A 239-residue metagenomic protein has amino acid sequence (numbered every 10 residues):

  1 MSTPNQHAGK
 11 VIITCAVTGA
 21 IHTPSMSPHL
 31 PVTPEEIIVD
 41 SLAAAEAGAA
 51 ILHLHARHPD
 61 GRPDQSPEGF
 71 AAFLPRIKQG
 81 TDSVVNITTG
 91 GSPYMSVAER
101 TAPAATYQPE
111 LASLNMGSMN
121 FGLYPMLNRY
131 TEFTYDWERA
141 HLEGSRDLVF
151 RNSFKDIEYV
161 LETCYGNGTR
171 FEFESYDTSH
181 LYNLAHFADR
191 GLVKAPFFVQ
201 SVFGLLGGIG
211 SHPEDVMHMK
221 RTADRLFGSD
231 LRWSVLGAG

Functional and structural regions predicted by a protein language model:
T3-H29, T131-W137: N-terminal small/glycine-rich loop or linker at the start of catalytic domains across soluble metabolic enzymes
H7-I13, G48-A50, Q79-V85, Q108-E110 (+3 more regions): Short, well-ordered coil/turn segments that N-cap beta-strands
C15, P63-I87, V160, C164 (+1 more regions): Alpha-helix-loop-beta-strand connector modules within alpha/beta enzyme cores
V17-I38, T89-V97, R146-R151, E172 (+2 more regions): Active-site mouth loops of central-metabolism enzymes
S25, A50-A72, V202-G207: Glycine-rich, proline-tolerant flexible connector loops at the mouths of alpha/beta enzymes
I37, A44, H55, A112 (+1 more regions): Conserved, mostly hydrophobic/aromatic
D64, F70-R151: Active-site beta->alpha loop and helix N-cap motifs at the rims of alpha/beta catalytic domains
S113-G239: Catalytic alpha/beta core domains of metabolic enzymes, predominantly
